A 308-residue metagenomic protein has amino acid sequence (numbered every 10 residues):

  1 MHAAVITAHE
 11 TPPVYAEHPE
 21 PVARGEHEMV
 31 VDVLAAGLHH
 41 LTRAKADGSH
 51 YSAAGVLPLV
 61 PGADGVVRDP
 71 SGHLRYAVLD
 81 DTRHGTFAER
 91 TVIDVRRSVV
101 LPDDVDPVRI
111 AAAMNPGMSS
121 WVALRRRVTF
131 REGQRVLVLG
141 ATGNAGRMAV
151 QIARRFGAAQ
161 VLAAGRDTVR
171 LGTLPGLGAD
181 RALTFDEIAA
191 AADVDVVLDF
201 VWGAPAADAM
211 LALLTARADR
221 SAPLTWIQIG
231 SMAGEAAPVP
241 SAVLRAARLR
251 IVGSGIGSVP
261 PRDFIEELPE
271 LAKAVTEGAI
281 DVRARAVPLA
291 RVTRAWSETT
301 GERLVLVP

Functional and structural regions predicted by a protein language model:
P21-H39, S49-G85: Glycine-rich beta-strand-centered segment in the early N-terminal region that forms part of a ligand/cofactor-binding
D64, R75-G140: NAD(P)H dinucleotide-binding glycine-rich loop of Rossmann-like/cofactor-binding domains, especially the beta1-alpha1
Y76, V197-L198: N-terminal Rossmann-like NAD(P) cofactor-binding module of classical short-chain dehydrogenase/reductase
T86-F87, G165-T173, A236-S241: Short, glycine/polar-rich helix-capping loops at beta-to-alpha or helix-loop-helix junctions that flank or form
A113-F185: Mid-domain Rossmann-like dinucleotide-binding core that forms the NAD(H)/NADP(H) cofactor-binding site
F185-V194: Short amphipathic alpha-helix with an adjacent loop that forms part of the alpha/beta core around
A204-E277: Glycine-rich phosphate-binding loop and adjacent beta-alpha segment of Rossmann(oid) nucleotide-cofactor-binding
R262-P308: C-terminal hydrophobic helical "lid"/dimerization subdomain of Rossmann-like NAD(P)H-dependent oxidoreductases
